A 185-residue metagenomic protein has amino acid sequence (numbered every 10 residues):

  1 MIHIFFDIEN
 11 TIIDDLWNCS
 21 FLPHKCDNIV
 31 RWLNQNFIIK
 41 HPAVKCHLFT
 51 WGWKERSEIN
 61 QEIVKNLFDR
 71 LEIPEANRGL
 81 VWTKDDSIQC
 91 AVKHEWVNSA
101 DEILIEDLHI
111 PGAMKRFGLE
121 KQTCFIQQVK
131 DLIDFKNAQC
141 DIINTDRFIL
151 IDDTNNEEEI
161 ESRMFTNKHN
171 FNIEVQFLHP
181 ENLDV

Functional and structural regions predicted by a protein language model:
M1-A100: Alpha-helical substrate-recognition element adjacent to the catalytic core
I59-V185: C-terminal cap/substrate-recognition subdomain and adjoining C-terminal extension of metal-dependent phosphatase-like
